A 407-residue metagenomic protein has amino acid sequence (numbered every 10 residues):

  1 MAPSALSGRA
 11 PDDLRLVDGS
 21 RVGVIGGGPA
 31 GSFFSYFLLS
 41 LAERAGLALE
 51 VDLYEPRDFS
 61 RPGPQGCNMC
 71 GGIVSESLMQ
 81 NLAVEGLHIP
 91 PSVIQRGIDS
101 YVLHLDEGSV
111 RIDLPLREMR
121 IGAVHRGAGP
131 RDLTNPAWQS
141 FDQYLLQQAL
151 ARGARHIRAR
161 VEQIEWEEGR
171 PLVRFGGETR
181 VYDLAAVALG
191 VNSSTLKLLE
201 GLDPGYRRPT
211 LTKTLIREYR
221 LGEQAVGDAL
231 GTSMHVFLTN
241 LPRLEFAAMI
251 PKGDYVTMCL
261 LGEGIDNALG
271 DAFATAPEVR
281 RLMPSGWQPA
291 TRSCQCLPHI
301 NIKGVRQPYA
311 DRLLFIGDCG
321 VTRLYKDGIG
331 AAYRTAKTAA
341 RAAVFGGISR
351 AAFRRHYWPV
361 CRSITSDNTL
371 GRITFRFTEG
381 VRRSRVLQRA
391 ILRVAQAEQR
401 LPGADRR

Functional and structural regions predicted by a protein language model:
M1-G23, S40-E50: Extreme N-terminal leader/targeting segments of oxidoreductases
G27-G28: Glycine-rich Rossmann-fold phosphate-binding loop(s) that bind the pyrophosphate of adenine dinucleotide cofactors
F37-S40, Q147-V279: Predominantly flavin-linked oxidoreductase catalytic cores and closely associated redox partners
L39-C67: Glycine-rich FAD pyrophosphate-binding loop
D58-G108: N-terminal FAD cofactor-binding segment of flavoenzymes
C70-I73, E118-Q147, S194, R217 (+1 more regions): Short beta-strand to alpha-helix junction loop
G264-A342: FAD/FMN-dependent oxidoreductases across multiple families
A343-R407: C-terminal helical "tail/cap" subdomain of flavin- and related membrane-associated enzymes
